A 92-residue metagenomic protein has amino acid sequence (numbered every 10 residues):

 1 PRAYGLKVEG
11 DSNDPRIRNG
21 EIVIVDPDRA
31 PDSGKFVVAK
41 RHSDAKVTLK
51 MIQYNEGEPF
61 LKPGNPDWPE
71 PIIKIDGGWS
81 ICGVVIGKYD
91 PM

Functional and structural regions predicted by a protein language model:
P1-M92: Acidic/glycine-rich C-terminal interaction modules and beta/coil loop segments that lie outside canonical DNA-binding
